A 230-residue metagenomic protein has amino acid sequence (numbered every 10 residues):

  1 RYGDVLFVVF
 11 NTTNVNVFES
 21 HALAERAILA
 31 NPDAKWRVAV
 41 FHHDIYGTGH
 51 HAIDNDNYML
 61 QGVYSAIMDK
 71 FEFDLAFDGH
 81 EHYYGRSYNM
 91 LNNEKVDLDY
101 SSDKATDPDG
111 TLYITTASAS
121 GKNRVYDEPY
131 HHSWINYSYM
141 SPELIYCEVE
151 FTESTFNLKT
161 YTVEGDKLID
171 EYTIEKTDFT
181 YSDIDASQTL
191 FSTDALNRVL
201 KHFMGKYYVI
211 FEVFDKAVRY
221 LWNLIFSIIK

Functional and structural regions predicted by a protein language model:
R1-A39, D44-A52, G62, A66 (+2 more regions): Metal-dependent phosphoesterase/phosphodiesterase active-site architecture
D56-N57: Replace "Gram-negative outer membrane beta-barrel proteins" with "bacterial and organellar outer membrane beta-barrel
